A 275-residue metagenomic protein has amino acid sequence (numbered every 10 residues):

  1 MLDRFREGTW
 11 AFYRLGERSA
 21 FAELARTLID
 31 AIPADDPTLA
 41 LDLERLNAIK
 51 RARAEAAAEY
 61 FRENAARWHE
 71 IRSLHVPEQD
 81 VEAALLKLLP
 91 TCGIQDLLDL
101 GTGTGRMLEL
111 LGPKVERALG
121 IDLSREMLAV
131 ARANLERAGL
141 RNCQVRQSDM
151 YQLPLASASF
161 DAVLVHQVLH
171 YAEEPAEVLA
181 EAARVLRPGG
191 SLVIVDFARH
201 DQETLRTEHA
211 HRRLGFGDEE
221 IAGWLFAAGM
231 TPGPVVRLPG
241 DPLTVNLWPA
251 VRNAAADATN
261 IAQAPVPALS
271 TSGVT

Functional and structural regions predicted by a protein language model:
S19-R67: Amphipathic alpha-helical dimerization/coiled-coil segments that flank or bridge DNA-binding/regulatory modules
H75-Q95: Conserved alpha-helix/loop element of class I SAM-dependent methyltransferases that forms part of the SAM/SAH-binding
D96-Q152: Class I SAM-dependent methyltransferase SAM/SAH-binding core
Y151-A162: A short acidic, Gly/Pro-enriched loop at the edge of an enzyme's catalytic core that lines a small-molecule cofactor
D161-E174: A short SAM/SAH-binding and catalytic strip from SAM-dependent methyltransferases
A176-S191: A short glycine-rich, Lys/Arg-flanked "PGG" loop and its adjoining helix->strand segment in the class I
S191-W248: C-terminal alpha-helical "lid/dimerization" subdomain adjacent to the S-adenosyl-L-methionine
R237-T275: Core SAM-dependent methyltransferase catalytic element
